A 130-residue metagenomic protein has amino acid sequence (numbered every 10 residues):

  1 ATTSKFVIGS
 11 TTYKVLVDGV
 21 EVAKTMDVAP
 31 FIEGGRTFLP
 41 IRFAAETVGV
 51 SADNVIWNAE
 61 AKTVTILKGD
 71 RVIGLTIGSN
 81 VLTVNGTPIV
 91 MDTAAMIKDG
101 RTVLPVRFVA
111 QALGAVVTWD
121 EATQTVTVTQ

Functional and structural regions predicted by a protein language model:
A1-Q130: Primary recognition of N-terminal secretory signal peptides and signal-anchoring hydrophobic helices
